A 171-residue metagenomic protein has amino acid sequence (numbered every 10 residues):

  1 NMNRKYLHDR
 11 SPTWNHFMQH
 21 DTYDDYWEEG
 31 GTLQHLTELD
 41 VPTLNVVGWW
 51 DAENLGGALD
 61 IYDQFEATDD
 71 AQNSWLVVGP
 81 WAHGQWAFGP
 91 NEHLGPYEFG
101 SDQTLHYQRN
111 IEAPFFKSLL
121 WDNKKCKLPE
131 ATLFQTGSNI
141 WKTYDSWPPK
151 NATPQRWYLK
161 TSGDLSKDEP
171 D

Functional and structural regions predicted by a protein language model:
N1-E38, N123: Accessory cap/linker subdomain of secreted extracellular hydrolases
D9, E28, P42-T43, E92-G100: Flexible glycine/proline-enriched surface loops and loop-helix/loop-strand junctions
L39, N45-V47: Short beta-strand/loop motif that positions the catalytic acidic residue of the alpha/beta-hydrolase fold
W50-N54: Acidic catalytic loop of the alpha/beta-hydrolase fold
L55-S74: Active-site-adjacent alpha-helix of alpha/beta-hydrolase-fold enzymes
P80-H83: Short glycine-enriched loops at secondary-structure junctions
Q85-W86, N91-D171: C-terminal, loop-rich substrate-recognition/catalytic regions characterized by aromatic stacking residues
